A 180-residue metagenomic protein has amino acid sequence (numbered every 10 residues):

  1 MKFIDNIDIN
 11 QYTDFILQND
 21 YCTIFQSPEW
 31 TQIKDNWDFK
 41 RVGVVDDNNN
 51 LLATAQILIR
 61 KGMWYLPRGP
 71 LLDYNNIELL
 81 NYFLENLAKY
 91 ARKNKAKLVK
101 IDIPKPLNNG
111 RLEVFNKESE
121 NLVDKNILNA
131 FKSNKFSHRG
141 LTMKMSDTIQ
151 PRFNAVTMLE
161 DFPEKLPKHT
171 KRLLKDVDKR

Functional and structural regions predicted by a protein language model:
M1-I7, V123-R180: Acyltransferase donor/substrate-recognition loop-hinge adjacent to the catalytic core
M1-P28, K179-R180: Short amphipathic alpha-helix that is part of the acyltransferase structural core
T13, T31, N81-L84, A88 (+3 more regions): Short amphipathic alpha-helical segments and helix-helix/interface helices
C22-E29, N36-D38, S137: Short Pro/Gly-enriched beta-strand edge/turn motifs at strand-loop
Q26, F83-L84, T170: Amphipathic coiled-coil/heptad-repeat helices and related helical stalk/stem segments that mediate oligomerization
P28-I33, T142-K144: Short, solvent-exposed loop/turn elements at beta->coil junctions and helix N-caps that rim active or binding pockets
T31-K117: Conserved donor-binding loop and adjoining core beta-sheet/short helix segment in diverse acyl/aminoacyl transferases
L84, A91, I103-D147: Catalytic cores of TIM-barrel enzymes
